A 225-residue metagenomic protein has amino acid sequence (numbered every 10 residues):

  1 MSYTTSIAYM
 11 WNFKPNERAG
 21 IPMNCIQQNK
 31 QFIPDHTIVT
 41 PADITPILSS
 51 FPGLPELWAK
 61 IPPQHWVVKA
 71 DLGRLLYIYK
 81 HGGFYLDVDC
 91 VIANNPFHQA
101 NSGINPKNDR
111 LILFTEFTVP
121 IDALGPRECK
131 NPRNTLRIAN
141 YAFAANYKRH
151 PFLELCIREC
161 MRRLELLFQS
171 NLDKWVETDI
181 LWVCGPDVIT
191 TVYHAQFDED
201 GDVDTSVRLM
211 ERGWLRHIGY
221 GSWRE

Functional and structural regions predicted by a protein language model:
M1-A70, L86-E225: Glycosyltransferase-associated regions of secretory-pathway enzymes, highlighting luminal stem/catalytic domains
D71-G83: Small-residue hinge/turn detector
